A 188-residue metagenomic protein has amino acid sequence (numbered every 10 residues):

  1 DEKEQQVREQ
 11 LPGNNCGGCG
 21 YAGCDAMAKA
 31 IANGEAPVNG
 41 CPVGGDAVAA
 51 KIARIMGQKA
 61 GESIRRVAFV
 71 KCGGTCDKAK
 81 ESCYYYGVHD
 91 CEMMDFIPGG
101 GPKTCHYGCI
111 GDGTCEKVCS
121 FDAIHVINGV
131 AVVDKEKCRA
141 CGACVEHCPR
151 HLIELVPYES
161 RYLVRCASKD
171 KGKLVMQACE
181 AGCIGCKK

Functional and structural regions predicted by a protein language model:
D1-K187: Ferredoxin-type iron-sulfur electron-transfer modules and their immediate structural context
